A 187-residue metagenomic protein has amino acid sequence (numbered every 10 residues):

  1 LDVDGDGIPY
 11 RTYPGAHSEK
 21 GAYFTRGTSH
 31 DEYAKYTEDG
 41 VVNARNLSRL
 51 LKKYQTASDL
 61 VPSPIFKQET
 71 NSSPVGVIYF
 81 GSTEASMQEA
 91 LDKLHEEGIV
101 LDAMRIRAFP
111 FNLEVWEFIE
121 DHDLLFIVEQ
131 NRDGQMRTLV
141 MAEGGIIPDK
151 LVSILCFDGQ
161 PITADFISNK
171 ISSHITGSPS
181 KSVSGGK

Functional and structural regions predicted by a protein language model:
L1-K187: Flexible, low-complexity linker and terminal segments
